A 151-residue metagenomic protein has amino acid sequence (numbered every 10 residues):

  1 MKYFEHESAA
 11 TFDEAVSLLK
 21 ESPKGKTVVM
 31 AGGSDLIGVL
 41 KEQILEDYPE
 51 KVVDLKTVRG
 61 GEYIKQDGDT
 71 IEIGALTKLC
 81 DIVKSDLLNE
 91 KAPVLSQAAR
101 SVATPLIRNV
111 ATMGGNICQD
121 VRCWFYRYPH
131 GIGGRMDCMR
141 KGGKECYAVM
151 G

Functional and structural regions predicted by a protein language model:
M1-G151: C-terminal structural segment of proteins
